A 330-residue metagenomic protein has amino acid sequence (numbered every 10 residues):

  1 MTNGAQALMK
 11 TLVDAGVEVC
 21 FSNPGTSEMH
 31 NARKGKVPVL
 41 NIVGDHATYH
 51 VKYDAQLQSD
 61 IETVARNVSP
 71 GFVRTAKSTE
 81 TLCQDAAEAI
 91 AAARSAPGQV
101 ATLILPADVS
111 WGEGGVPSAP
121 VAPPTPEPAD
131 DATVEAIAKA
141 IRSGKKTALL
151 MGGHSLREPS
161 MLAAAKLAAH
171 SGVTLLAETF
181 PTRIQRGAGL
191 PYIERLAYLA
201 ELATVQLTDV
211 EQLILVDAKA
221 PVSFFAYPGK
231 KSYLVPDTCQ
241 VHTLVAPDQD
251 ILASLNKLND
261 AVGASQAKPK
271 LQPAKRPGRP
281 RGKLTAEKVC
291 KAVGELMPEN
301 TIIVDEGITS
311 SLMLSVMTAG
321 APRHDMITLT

Functional and structural regions predicted by a protein language model:
M1-Q266, L296: N-terminal alpha/beta PP-like core and its mobile active-site loop of ThDP/TPP-dependent enzymes
A5-M9, V13-E18, N23-T26, K270-T330: Active-site diphosphate/adenylate-binding microenvironment
